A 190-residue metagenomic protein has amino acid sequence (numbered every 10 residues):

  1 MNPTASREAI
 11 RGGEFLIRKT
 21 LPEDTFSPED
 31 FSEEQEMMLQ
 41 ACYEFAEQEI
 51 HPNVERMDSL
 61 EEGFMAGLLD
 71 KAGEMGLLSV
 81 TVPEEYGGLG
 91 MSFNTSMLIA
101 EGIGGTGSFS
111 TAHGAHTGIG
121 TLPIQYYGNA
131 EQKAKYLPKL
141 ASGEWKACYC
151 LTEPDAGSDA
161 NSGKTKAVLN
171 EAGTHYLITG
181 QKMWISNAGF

Functional and structural regions predicted by a protein language model:
M1-E34: Intrinsic disorder at enzyme termini
R11, E74-A134, P138-G143, N187-F190: Internal helix-loop-helix
E29-H51: Mature N-terminal segment immediately following signal peptide/propeptide cleavage in secreted/periplasmic
Q35, A46, G76, P83 (+5 more regions): Buried hydrophobic positions in well-ordered alpha/beta secondary-structure cores of metabolic enzymes
Y43, E47, H51, E55 (+3 more regions): Generic secondary-structure signature for well-ordered alpha-helical cores
N53-G73: Short secondary-structure junction/hinge motifs that connect adjacent elements
G88-L89, S108, E131-F190: Glycine-rich, Trp-frequent "lid" loop and neighboring beta-strands that shape and gate the flavin cofactor pocket
